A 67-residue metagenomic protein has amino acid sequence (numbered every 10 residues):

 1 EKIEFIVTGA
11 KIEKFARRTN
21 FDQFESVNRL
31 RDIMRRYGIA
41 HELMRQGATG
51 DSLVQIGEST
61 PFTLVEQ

Functional and structural regions predicted by a protein language model:
E1-Q67: C-terminal-of-GTPase-core extension/linker across diverse P-loop GTPases
